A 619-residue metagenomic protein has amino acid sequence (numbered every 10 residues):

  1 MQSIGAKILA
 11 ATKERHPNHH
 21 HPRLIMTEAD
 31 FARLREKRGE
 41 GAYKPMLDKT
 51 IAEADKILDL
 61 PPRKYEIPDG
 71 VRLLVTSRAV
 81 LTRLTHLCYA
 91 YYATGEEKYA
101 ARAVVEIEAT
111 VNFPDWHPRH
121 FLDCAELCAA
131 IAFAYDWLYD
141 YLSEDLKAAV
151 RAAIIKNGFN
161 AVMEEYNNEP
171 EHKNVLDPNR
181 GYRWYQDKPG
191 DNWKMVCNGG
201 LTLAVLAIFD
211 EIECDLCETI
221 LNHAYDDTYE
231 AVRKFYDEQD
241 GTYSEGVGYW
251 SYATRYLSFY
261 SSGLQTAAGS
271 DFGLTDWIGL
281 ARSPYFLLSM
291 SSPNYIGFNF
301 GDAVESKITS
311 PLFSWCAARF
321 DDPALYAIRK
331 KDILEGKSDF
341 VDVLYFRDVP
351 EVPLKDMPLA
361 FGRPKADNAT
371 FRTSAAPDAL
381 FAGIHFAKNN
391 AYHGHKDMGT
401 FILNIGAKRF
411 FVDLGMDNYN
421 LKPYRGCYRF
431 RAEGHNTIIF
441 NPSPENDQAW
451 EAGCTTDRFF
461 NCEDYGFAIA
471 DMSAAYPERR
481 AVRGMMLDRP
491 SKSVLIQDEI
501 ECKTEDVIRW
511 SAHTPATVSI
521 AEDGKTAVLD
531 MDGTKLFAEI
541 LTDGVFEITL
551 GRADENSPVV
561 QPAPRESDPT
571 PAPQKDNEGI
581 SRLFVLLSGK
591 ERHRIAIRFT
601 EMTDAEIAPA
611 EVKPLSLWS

Functional and structural regions predicted by a protein language model:
Q2-N18, P22-R23, F31-R33, R363 (+5 more regions): Terminal accessory carbohydrate-recognition/targeting modules of carbohydrate-active enzymes
Q2-P68: Low-complexity, Ser/Thr/Pro/Gly-enriched N-terminal "stalk/linker" regions
H21-E40, L81-E97, A109-H117, L127-L146 (+7 more regions): Well-ordered alpha-helical scaffold segments within catalytic/enzyme domains
R23, R63-V80, N112-A125, N167-V196 (+3 more regions): Solvent-exposed loop and edge beta-strand segments that line ligand/cofactor-binding and catalytic clefts
K64-V71, A132-G246, L344-D356: Active-site lining segments of carbohydrate-active enzymes
Y182, I208, G248-F411, N461-D464 (+4 more regions): Carbohydrate-active enzyme catalytic cores, enriched for enzymes that act on polyanionic acidic polysaccharides
L221, Y225-A268, A369, T373-A375 (+1 more regions): Long, repeat-rich segments with strong aromatic
D417-S619: CBM-like, beta-strand-rich accessory domains located in the C-terminal region of large, secreted polysaccharide-active
